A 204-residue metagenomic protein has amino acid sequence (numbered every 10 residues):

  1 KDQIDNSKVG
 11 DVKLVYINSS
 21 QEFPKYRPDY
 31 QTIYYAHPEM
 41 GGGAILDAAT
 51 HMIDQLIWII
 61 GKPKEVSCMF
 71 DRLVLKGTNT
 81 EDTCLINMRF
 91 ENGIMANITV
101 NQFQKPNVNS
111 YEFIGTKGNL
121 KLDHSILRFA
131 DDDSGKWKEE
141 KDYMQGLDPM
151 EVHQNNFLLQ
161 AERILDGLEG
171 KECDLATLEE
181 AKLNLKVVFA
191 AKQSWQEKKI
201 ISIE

Functional and structural regions predicted by a protein language model:
K1-G77, K198: Predominantly a Rossmann-like dinucleotide-binding segment in NAD(P)-dependent oxidoreductases
N6, E91, R163-E204: C-terminal helix-rich "cap/oligomerization" subdomain common to oxidoreductases
Y16, I53-R128, L158-K171, I203: Contiguous beta-strand/loop segments that form the cofactor/metal-binding neighborhood of enzyme cores
E39, D142-M150: Short glycine/proline- and acidic residue-enriched helix-loop micro-motifs that form flexible lids or anion-recognition
A44, A48, N156, L183: Soluble or luminal CAZymes and related metallo-dependent hydrolases
Y111, I126-D142: Short polybasic amphipathic segments
D148-E162: Active-site loop of classical SDR/Rossmann-like NAD(P)-dependent oxidoreductases, centered on the catalytic Tyr-X3-Lys
